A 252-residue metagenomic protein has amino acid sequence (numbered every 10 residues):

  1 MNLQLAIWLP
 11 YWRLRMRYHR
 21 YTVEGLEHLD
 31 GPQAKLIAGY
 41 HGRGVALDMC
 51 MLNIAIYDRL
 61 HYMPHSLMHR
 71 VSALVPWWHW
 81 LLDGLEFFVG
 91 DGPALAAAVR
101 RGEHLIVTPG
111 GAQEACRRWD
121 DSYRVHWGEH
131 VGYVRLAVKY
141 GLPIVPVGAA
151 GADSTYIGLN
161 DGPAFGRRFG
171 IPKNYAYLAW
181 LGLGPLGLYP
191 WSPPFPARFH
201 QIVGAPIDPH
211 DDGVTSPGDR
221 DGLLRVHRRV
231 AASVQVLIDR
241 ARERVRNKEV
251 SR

Functional and structural regions predicted by a protein language model:
M1-A55, R59-A94, G162, A232 (+1 more regions): Membrane-anchoring hydrophobic helices of lipid-metabolizing enzymes
M1-Q4, A97-R252: Non-catalytic C-terminal accessory region of glycerolipid acyltransferases and related lyso-lipid remodeling enzymes
